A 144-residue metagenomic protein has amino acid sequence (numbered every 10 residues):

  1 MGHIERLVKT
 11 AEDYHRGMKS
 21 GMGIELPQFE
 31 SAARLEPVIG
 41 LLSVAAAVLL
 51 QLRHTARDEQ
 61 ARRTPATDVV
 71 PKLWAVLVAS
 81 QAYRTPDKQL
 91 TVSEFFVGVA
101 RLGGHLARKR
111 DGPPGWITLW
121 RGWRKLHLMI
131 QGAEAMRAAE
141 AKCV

Functional and structural regions predicted by a protein language model:
M1-V144: Single, function-defining residue in the core of a domain
